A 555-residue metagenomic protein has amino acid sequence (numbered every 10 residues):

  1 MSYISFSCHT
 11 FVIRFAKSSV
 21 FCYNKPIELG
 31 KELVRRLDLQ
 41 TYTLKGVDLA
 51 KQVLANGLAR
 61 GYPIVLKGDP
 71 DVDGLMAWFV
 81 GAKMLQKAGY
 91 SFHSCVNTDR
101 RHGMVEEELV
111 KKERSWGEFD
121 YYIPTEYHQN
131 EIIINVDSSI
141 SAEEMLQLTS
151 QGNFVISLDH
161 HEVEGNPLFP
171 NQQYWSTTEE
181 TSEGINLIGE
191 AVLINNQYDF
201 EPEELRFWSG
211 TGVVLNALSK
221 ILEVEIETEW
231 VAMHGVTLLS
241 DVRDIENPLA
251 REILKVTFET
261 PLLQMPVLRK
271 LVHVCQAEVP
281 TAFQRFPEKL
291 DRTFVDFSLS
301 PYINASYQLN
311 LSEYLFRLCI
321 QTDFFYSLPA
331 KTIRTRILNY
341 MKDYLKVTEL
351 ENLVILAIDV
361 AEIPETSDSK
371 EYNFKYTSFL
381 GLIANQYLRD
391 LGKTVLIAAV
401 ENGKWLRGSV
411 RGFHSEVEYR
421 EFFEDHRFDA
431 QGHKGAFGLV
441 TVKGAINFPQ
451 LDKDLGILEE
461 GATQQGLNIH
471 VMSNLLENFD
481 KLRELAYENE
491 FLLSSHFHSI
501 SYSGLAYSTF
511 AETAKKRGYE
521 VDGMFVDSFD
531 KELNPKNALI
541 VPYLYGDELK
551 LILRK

Functional and structural regions predicted by a protein language model:
F21-I132, Q147-N153, P170, E179-E183 (+5 more regions): Hydrophobic helix-and-loop "lid/oligomerization" segment in the mid-to-C-terminal part of catalytic domains
N135-E143, V155-T237, V242-R243: Conserved phosphate-handling catalytic cores of large alpha/beta enzymes
D480-A511: Long, low-complexity segments enriched in small/aliphatic residues
Y507-D530: OB-fold (S1/OB) nucleic-acid-binding surfaces
F529-I540: Short nucleic-acid-contacting surface segments enriched for D/E, G, S/T with interspersed K/R
G546-K555: OB-fold/S1-family single-stranded nucleic acid-binding modules
